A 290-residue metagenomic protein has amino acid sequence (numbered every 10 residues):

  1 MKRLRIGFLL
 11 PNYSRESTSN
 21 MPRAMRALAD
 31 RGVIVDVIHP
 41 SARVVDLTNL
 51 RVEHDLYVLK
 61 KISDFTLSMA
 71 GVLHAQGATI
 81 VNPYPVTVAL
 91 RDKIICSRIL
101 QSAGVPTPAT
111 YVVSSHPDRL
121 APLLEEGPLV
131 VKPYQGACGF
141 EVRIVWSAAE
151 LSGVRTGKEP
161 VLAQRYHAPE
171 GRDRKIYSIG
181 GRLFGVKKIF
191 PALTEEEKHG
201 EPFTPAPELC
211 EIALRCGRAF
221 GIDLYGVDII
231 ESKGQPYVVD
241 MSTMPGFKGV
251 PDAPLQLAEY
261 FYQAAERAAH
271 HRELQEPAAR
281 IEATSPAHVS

Functional and structural regions predicted by a protein language model:
K2-G7: Extreme N-terminal starter segment of soluble prokaryotic enzymes
F8-A109: Conserved N-proximal alpha/beta basic substrate-recognition cap immediately N-terminal to, or forming the N-lobe
P40-R43, K61-F65, V113-P117, H167-P169 (+1 more regions): Short beta->alpha connector loops
H54-V58, I176-S178, Q235-F247: A short beta-strand motif that forms the metal-chelation/ATP-contact edge of phosphoryl-transfer active sites
P108-L129: Rossmann-like NAD(P)H-binding beta-loop-alpha module
L129, L162, F184-G185, Y225 (+1 more regions): Protein kinase-like catalytic core scaffold
F140-F220: Phosphate-binding site of ATP-dependent enzymes
L193-V238, S242, V250-T284, H288-V289: A long amphipathic alpha-helix within ATP-dependent nucleotide-binding catalytic cores
